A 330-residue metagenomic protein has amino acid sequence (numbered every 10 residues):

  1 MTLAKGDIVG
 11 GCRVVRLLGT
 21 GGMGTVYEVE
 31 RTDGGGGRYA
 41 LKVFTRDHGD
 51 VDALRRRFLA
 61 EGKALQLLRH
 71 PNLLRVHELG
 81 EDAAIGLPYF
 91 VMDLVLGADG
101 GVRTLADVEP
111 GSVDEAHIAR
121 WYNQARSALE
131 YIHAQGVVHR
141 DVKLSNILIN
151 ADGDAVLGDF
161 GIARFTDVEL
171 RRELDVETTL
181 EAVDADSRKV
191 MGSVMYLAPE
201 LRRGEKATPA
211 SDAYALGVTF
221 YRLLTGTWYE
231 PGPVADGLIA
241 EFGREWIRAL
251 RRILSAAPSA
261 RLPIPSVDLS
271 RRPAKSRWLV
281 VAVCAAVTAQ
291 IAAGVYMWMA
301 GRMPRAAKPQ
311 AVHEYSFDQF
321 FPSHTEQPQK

Functional and structural regions predicted by a protein language model:
T25: Conserved N-lobe ATP-binding subsite of Hanks-type protein kinase domains, especially the beta3 VAIK lysine
T45-L67: AlphaC helix of the eukaryotic protein kinase fold
L79: Activation-segment/catalytic-loop signature of the eukaryotic protein kinase fold
I85-G100: Conserved short submotifs of the Hanks-type protein kinase catalytic core that shape the nucleotide-binding pocket
W121-Y122: Activation segment signature within eukaryotic-like protein kinase domains
R126-V137: Protein kinase catalytic-loop region centered on the HRD/HxD motif
